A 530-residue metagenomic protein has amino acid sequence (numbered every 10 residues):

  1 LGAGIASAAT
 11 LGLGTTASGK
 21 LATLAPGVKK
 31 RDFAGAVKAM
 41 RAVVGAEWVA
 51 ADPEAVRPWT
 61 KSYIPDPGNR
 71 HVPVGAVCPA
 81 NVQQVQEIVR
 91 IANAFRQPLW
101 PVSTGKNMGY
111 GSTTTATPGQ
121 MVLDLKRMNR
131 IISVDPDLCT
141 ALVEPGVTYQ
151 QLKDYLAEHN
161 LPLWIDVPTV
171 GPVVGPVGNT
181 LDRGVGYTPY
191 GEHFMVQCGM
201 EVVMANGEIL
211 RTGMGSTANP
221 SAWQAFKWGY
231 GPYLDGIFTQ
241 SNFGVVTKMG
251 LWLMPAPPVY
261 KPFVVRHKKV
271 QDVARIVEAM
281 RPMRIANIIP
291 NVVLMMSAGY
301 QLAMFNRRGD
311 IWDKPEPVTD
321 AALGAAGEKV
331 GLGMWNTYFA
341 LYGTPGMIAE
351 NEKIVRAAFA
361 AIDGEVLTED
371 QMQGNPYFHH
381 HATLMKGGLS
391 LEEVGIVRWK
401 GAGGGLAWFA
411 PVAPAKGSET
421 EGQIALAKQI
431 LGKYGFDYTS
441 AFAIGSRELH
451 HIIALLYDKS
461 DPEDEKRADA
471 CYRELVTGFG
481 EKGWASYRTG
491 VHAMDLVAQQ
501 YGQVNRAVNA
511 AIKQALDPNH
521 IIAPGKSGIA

Functional and structural regions predicted by a protein language model:
L1-T16: N-terminal export signals
G14, S18-V28, P65-V74, E87-R90 (+5 more regions): Conserved glycine-rich FAD pyrophosphate-binding loop
A39-I64: Conserved oxyanion/phosphate-binding beta-strand-loop segments in alpha/beta enzyme cores
T60-P162, G175-V185: Long, structured ligand/cofactor-binding scaffold of large enzymes
I131-V134, V143-A286: FAD-binding subdomain of flavoenzyme oxidoreductases
Y260, V330-E365: A conserved active-site cap/scaffold subdomain adjacent to cofactor or substrate pockets
V270-Q271, L341-I348, K416, K459-D461: Helix N-cap motif at beta-to-alpha junctions
I276-V292, G299-V318, T420-Y434, C471-Y472: Short amphipathic alpha-helix segments
